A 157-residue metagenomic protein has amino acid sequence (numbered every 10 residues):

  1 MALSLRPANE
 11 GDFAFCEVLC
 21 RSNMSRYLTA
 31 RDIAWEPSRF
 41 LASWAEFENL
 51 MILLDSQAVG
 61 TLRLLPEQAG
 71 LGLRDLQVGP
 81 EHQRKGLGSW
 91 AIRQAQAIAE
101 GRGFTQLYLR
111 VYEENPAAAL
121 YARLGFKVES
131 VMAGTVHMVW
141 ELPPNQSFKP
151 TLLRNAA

Functional and structural regions predicted by a protein language model:
L3-V18: A short beta-loop-alpha structural element at the N-terminal edge of CoA-dependent acyl/N-acetyltransferase catalytic
E17-F47: Conserved GNAT-fold acetyl-CoA-binding loop/helix
L41, E67, G103-A118, A122-A157: C-terminal "cap" of GNAT-fold acetyltransferases
L41-M51, A58-G60, G72: A short helix-loop-beta-strand connector motif used in the catalytic cores of GNAT acetyltransferases and, in some
Q57-L65, G70-Q77: Conserved beta-strand in the GNAT
L76-R84, V111-Y112: A short, internal acetyl-CoA/4′-phosphopantetheine-binding micro-motif in the GNAT/acyltransferase core
R84-A97, A122-R123: Conserved acetyl-CoA-binding loop-helix of GNAT-fold acetyltransferases
